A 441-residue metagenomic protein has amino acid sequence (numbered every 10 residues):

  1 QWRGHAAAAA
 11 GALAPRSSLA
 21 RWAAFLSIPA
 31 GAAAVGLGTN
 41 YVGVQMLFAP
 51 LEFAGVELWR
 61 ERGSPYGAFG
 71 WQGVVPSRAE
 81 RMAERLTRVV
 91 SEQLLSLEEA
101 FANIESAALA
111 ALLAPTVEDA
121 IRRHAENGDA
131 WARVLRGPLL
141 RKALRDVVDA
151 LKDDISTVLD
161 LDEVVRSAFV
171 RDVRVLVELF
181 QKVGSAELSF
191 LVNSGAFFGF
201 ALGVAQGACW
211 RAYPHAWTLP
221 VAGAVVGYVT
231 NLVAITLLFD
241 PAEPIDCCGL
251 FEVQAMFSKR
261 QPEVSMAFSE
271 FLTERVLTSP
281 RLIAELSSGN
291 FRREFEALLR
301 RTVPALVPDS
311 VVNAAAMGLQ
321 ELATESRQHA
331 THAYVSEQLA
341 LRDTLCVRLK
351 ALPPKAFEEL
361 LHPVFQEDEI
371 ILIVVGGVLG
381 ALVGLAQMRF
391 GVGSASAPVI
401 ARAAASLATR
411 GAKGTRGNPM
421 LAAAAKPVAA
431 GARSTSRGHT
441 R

Functional and structural regions predicted by a protein language model:
W2, A8, L13-G184, W217-L361 (+1 more regions): Large intracellular
A24-A34, E178-A208, Y213: N-terminal functional module detector in eukaryotic proteins
E187-A208, F365-F390: Bilayer-spanning, highly hydrophobic alpha-helical transmembrane segments
C209-W217, R389-G393: Transmembrane helix interruption/hinge and helix-loop junction motifs
G393, A397-I400: Juxtamembrane transmembrane-helix termini
